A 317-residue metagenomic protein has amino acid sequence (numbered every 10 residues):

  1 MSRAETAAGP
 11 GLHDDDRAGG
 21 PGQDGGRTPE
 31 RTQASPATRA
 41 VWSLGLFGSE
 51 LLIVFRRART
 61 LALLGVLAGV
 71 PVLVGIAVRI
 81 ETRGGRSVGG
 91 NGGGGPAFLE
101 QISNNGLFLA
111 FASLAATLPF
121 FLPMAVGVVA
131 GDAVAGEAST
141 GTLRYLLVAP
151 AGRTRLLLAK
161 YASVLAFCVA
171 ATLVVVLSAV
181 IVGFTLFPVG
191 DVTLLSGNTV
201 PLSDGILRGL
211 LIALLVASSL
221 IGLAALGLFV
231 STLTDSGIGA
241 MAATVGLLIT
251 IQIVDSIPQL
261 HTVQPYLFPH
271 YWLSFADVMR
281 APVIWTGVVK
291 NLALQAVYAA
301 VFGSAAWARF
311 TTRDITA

Functional and structural regions predicted by a protein language model:
S2-D16, G20, G26-A37, A68-V128 (+3 more regions): Secretory targeting signals
L51-L67: Membrane-interface helix starts
L73-R83, T234-P269: Transmembrane helix segments
M124-Y145, Y161, A317: Transmembrane helix boundary and interhelical loop/hinge segments in multi-pass membrane proteins
V126-A130, S178, L226, G246 (+4 more regions): Hydrophobic/aromatic residues in alpha-helical transmembrane segments
R155-L158, F310: Alpha-helix N-cap/helix-start motif at helix boundaries, enriched for small hydrophobics
V245, T312-A317: Short cytosolic juxtamembrane segments of multi-pass membrane proteins
